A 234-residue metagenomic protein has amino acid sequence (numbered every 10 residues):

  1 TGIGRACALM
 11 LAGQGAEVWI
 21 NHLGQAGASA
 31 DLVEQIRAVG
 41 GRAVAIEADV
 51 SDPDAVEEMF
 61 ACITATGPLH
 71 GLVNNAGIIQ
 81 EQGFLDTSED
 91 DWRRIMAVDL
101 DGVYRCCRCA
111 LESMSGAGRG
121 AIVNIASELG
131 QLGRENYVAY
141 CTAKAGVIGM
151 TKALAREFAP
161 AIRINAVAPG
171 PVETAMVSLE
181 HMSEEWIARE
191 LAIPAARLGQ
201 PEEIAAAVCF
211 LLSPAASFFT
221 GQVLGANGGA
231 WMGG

Functional and structural regions predicted by a protein language model:
T1-W19: Canonical Rossmann dinucleotide-binding motif of NAD(H)/NADP(H)-dependent dehydrogenases/reductases, specifically
G83-F84, D91-R93, W186-E190: Substrate-binding pocket helix/loop in short-chain dehydrogenase/reductase
C107, A143, T151: Active-site helix of classical SDR
E112, A155-P160, S217: Alpha-helical segment proximal to the catalytic Tyr-Lys
S127: Residue(s) in the substrate-gating loop at a strand-loop-helix junction that position the organic substrate next
L132, C209, T220-G234: Short C-terminal tail/terminal secondary-structure segment of NAD(P)H-dependent dehydrogenase/reductase domains
I193-I204: A conserved structural motif in NAD(P)-dependent oxidoreductases
